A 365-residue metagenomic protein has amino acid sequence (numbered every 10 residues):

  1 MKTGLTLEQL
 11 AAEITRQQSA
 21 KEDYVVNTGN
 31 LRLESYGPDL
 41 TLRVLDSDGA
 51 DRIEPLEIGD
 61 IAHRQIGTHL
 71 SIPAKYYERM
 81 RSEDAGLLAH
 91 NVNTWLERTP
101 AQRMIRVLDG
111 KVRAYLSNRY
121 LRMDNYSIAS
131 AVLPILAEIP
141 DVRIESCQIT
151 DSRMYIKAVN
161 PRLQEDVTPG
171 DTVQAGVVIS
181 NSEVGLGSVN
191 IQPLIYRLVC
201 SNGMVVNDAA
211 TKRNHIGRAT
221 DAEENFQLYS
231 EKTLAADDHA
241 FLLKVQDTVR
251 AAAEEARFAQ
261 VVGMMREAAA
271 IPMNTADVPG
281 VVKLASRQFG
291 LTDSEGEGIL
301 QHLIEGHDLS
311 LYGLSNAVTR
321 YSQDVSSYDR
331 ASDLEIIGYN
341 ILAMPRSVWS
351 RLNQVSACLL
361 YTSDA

Functional and structural regions predicted by a protein language model:
M1-S82, Q164-S363: Intrinsically disordered, low-complexity regions enriched in serine/threonine
I72-T99: Short, amphipathic alpha-helical segments
L88, M154-A158, E267, I271-T275: Charge-rich, low-complexity amphipathic helices in intrinsically disordered tails/linkers adjacent to domains
N91-E231: Internal, hydrophobic cores of structured domains that mediate oligomerization or house catalytic pockets within large
